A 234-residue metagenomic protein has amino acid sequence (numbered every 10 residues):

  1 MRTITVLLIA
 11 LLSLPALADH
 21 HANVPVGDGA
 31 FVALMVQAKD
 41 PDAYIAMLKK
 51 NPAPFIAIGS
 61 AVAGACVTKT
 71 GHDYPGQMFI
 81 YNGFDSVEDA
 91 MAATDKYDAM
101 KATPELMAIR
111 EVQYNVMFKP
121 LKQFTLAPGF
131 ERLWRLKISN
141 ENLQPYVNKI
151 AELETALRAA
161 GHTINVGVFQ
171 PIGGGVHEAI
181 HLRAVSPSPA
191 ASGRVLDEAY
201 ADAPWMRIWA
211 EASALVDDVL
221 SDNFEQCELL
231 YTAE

Functional and structural regions predicted by a protein language model:
M1-I9: Sec-dependent signal peptide recognition, specifically the positively charged N-region followed immediately by
S13-A16: N-terminal signal peptide c-region/cleavage motif recognized by signal peptidases
A18-E234: Short S/T/G/P-rich N-terminal loop/turn motif that feeds into the first structured element of a domain
